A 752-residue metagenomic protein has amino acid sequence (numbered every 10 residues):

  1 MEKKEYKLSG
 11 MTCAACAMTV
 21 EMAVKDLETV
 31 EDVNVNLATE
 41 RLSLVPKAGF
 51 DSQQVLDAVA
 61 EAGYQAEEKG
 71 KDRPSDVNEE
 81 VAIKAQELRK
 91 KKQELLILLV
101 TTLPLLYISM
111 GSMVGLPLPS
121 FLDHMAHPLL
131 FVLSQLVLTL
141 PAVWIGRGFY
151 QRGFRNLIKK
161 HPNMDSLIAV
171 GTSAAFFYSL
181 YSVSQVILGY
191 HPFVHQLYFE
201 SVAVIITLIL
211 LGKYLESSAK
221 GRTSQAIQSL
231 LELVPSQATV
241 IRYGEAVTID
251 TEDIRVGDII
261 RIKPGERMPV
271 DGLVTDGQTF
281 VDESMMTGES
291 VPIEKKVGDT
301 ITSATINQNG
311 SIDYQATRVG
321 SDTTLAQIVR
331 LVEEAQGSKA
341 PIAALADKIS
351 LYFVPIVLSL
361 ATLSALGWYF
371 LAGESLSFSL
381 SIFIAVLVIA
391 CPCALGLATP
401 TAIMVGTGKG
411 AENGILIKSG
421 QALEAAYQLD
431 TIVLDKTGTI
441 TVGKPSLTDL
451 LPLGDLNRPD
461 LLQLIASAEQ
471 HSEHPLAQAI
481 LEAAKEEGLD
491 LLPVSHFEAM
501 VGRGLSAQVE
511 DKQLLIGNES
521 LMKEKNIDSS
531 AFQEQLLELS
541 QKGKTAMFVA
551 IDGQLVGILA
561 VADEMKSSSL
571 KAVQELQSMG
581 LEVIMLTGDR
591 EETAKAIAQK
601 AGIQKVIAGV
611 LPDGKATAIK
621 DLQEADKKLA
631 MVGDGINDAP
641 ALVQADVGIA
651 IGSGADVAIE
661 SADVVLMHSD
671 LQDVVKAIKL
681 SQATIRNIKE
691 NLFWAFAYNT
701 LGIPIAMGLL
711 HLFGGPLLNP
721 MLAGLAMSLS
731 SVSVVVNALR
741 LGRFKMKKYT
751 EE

Functional and structural regions predicted by a protein language model:
M1-V132, A142, R155, S229 (+7 more regions): Flexible metal-binding regulatory segments at protein termini and peripheral loops
E2, M18, V509-D511, G543-T545 (+1 more regions): Conserved ATP-binding TGD loop and adjacent catalytic N/P-domain core of P-type ATPases
C13, V20, L44, V59 (+36 more regions): Residue-level signature of catalytic and energy-coupling elements of molecular machines, predominantly ATP/GTP-dependent
L27-Q53, D57, F199, Q228-D322 (+2 more regions): Conserved cytosolic catalytic loops of P-type ATPases
G63-E79, Q135-Q237, I241-Y243, E252-I260 (+4 more regions): Actuator/coupling domain of P-type ATPases
V114-L129, I158, F177, K409 (+8 more regions): Membrane-embedded alpha-helical bundles of multi-pass transporters
L140-F149, N156-K159, S173, S201-L230 (+4 more regions): Hydrophobic alpha-helical transmembrane segments
L447, L451-M579, E591, I603-I619: P-type ATPase nucleotide-binding
